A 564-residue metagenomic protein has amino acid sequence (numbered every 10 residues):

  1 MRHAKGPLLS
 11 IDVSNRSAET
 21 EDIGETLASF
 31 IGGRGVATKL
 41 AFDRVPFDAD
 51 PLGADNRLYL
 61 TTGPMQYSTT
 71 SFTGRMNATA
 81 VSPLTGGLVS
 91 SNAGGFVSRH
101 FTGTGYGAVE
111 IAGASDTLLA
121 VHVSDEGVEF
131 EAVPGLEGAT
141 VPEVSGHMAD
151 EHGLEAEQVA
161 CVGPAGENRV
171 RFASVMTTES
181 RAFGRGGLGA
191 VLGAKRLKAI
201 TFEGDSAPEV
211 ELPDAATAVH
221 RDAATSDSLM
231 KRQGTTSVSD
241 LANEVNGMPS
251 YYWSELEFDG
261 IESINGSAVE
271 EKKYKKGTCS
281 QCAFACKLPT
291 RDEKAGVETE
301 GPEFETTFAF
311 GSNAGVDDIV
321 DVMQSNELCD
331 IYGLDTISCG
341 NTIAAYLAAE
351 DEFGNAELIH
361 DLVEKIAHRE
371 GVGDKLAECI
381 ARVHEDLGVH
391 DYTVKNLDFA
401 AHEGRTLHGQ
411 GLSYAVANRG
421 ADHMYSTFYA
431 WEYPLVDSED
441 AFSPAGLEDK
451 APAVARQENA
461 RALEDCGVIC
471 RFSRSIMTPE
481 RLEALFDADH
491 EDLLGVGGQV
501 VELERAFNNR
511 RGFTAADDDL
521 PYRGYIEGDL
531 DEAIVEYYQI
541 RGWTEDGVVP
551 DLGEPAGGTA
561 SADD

Functional and structural regions predicted by a protein language model:
M1-G234: Conserved N-terminal structural segment that caps and organizes enzyme catalytic cores in eukaryotes
M1-S17, T26, G33-G35, F42-R44 (+11 more regions): Haloarchaeal acidic low-complexity proteome signature biased toward cell-envelope/secretome components but also
A4, N56, A93, V97 (+15 more regions): General structural feature for long, well-ordered alpha-helical segments within catalytic domains of soluble enzymes
N15, V45, A49, G105 (+15 more regions): Structural signal for hydrophobic packing residues in well-ordered secondary-structure cores of soluble enzyme domains
G33, L52, T85-A93, A132-T140 (+13 more regions): Catalytic cores of large soluble enzymes that bind and process phosphate-bearing ligands
S68, K287-S338, A349-D564: Domain-length cofactor-binding catalytic modules of enzymes
S98-H100, I343-F353: Short active-site loop/helix that positions an aromatic residue
G127-A173, T201-E303, T307, S325 (+2 more regions): Glycine-rich, flexible loop motifs
